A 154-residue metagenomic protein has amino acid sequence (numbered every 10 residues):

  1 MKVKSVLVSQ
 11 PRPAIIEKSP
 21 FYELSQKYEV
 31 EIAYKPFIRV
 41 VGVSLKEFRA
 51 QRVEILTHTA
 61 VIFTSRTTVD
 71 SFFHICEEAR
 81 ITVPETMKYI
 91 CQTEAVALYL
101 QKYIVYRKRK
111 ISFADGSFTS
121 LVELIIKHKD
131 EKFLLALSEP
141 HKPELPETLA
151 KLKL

Functional and structural regions predicted by a protein language model:
M1-L154: Signature of uroporphyrinogen-III synthase
